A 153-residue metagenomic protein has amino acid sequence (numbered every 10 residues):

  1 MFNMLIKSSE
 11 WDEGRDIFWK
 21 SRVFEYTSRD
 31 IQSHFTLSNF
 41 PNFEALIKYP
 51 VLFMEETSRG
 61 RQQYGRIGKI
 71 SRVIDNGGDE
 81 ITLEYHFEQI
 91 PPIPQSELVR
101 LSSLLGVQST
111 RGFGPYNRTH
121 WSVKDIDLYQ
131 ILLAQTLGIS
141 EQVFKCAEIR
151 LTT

Functional and structural regions predicted by a protein language model:
M1-P41: Compositionally biased, charged N-terminal/linker segments
M4, I70, L83-Y85: Hydrophobic beta-strand residues in large extracellular and virion-surface proteins
M4, S9-D12, A45-I47, G60 (+3 more regions): Ser/Thr/Pro-rich, acidic low-complexity intrinsically disordered regulatory segments
F35-N39, R66-K69, H86: Short, charged, amphipathic alpha-helix that recurs within catalytic cores of restriction-modification and other
L37-S58: Short coil-to-beta transition motif at edge beta-strands of beta-rich domains
K48, G65, E80-T82: Broad gene-expression machinery/nucleic-acid interaction feature
Q62-I74: Short beta-strand-centered aromatic/proline hotspots
D79-T153: Contiguous surface segments at macromolecular interaction interfaces
